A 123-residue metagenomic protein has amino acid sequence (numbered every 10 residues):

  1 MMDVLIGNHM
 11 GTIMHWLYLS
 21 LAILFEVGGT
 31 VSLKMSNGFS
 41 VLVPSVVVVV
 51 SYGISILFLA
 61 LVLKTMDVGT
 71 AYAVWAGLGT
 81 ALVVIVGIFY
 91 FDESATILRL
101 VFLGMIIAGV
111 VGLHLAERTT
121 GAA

Functional and structural regions predicted by a protein language model:
M2-A123: Polytopic alpha-helical membrane proteins, predominantly small-molecule transporters/carriers
